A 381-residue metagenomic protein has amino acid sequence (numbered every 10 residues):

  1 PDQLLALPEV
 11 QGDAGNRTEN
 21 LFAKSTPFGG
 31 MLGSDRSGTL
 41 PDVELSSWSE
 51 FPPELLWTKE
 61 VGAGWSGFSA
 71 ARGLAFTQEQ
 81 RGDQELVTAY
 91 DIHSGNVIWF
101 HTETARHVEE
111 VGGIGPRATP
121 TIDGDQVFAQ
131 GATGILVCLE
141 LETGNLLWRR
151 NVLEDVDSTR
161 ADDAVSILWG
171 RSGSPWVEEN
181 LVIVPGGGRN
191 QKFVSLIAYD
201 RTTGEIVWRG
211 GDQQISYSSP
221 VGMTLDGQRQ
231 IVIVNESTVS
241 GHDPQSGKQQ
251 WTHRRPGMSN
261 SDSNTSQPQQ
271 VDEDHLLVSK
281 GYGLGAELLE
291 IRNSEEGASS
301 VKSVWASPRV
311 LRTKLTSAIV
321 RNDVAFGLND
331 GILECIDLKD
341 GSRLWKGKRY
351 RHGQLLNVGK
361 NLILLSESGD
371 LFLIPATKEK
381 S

Functional and structural regions predicted by a protein language model:
P1-S381: Noncatalytic, solvent-exposed loop/strand surfaces of beta-propeller-type extracellular/periplasmic domains
